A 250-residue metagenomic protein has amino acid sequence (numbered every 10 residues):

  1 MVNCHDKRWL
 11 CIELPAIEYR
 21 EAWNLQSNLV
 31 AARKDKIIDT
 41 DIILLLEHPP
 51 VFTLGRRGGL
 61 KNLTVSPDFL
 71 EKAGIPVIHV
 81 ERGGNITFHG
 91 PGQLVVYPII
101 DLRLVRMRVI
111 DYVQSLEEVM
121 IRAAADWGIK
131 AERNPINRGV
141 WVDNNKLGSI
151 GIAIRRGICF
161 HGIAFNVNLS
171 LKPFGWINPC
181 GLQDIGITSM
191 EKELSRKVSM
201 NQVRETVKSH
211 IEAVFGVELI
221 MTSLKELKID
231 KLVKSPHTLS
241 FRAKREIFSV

Functional and structural regions predicted by a protein language model:
M1-W141, K146-L147, V198, I229-V250: N-terminal lobe of the biotin/lipoate ligase/transferase fold
K61-T64, V96, G157, N168 (+2 more regions): Residues at secondary-structure transition points
G92, C159, V203: Catalytic-loop motifs flanking and including active-site residues across diverse enzymes
V142-R196: Catalytic cores of processing enzymes, dominated by hydrolases/peptidases, characterized by acidic/His-rich
K172-V250: C-terminal accessory segment of soluble enzyme catalytic cores
